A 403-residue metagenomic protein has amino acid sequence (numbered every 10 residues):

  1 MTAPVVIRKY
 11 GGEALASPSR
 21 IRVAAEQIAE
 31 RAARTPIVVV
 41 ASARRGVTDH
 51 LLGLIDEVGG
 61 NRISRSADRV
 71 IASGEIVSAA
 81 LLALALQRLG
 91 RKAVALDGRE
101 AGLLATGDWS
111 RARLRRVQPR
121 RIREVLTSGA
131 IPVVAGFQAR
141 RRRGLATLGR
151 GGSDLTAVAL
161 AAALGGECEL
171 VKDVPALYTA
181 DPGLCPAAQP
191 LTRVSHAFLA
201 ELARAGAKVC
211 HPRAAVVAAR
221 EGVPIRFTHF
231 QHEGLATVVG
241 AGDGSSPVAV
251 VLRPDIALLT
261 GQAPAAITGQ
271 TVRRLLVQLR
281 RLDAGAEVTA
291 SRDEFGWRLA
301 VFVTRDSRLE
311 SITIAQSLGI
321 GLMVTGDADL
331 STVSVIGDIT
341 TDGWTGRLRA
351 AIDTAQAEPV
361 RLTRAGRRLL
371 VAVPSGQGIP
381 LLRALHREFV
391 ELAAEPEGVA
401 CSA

Functional and structural regions predicted by a protein language model:
M1-A215, T304, T340, R367-Q377 (+1 more regions): Nucleotide/pyrophosphate-binding catalytic subdomain
A41-T48, F227-V239, F295-G296: Terminal amphipathic helices with adjacent charged low-complexity linkers/tails
R44, V174-A176, E221, H229-G234 (+3 more regions): Glycine-rich beta-alpha junction loops
R91, G165-G166, V223, A284 (+1 more regions): Short glycine/serine/threonine/alanine-rich loop segments
P186-T192, E201-D255: Phosphate/diphosphate-binding glycine-rich loops and adjacent basic-rich segments that engage nucleotide
V238-A403: A conserved regulatory-domain signal marking ACT and ACT-like small-molecule sensing domains and adjacent regulatory
